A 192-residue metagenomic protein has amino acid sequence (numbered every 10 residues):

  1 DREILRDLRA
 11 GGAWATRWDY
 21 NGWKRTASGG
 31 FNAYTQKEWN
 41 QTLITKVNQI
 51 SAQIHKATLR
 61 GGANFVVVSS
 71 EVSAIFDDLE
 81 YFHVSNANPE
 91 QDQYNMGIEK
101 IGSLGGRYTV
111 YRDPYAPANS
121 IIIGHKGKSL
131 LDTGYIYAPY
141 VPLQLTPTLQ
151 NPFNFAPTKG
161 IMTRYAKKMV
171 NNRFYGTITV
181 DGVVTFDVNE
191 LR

Functional and structural regions predicted by a protein language model:
D1-D19, L59-R60, V66, F153-T163: Long, contiguous amphipathic alpha-helices that act as assembly "spine/axial" helices in icosahedral shell and virion
D1-Q49: Alpha-helical scaffold segments that mediate packing/assembly in large oligomeric complexes
E38-T42, Q49-Q53, E71-R192: Sequence/fold signature of self-assembling virion shell proteins
Q53-L59: Surface-exposed acidic, glycine-flexible loop patches that form ligand/cofactor-binding and adhesion interfaces
